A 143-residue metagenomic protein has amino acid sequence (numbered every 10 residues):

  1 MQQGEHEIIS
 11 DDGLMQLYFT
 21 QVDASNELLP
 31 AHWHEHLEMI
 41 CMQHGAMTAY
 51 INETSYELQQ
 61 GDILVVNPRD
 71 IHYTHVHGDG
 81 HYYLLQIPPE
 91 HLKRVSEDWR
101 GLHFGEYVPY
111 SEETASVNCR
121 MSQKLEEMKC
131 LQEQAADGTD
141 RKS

Functional and structural regions predicted by a protein language model:
M1-L17, I71-Q134: A hydrophobic/aromatic-rich effector-binding and dimerization subdomain of bacterial HTH-type transcriptional regulators
M1-Q59, I63, D98-F104: Generic protein-terminus/edge-of-domain signal
E35, P68-D70: Short beta-strand or tight-loop elements that sit immediately N-terminal to catalytic metal-binding acidic residues
Y50-T54, P68, H77: Short strand-coil-strand connectors
L64-V66, L84: Short hydrophobic-aromatic micro-motifs
K142-S143: Conserved small/polar residues in nucleotide/adenosyl-binding loops
